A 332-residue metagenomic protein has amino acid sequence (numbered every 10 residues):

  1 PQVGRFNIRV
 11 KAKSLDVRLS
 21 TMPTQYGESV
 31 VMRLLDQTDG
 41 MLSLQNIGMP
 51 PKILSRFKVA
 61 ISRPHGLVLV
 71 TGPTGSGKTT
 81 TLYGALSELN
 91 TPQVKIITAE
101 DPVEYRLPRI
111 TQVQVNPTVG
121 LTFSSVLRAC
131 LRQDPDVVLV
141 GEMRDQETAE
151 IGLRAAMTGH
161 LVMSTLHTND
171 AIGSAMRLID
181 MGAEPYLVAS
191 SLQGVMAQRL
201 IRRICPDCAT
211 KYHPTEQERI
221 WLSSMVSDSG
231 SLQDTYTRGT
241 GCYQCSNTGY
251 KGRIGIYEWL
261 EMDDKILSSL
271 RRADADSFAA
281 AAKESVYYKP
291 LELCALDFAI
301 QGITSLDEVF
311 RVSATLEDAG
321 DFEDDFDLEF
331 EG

Functional and structural regions predicted by a protein language model:
P1-G332: Short, flexible helix-loop junctions that flank or precede catalytic/ligand sites
